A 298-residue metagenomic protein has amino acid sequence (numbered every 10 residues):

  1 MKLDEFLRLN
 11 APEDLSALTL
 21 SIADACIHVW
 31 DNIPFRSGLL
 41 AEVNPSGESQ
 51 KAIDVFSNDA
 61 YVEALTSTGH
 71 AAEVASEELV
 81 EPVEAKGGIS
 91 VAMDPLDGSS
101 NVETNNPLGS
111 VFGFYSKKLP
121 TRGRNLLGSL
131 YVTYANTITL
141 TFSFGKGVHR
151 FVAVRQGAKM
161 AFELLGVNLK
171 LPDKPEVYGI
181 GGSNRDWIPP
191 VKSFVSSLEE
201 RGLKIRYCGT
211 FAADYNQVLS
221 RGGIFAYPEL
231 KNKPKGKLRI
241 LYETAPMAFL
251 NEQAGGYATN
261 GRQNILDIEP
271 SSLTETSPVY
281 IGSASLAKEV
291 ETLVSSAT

Functional and structural regions predicted by a protein language model:
M1-S37, E42, S49, V55-T298: IMPase-like, lithium-sensitive Mg2+-dependent phosphomonoesterase catalytic core
